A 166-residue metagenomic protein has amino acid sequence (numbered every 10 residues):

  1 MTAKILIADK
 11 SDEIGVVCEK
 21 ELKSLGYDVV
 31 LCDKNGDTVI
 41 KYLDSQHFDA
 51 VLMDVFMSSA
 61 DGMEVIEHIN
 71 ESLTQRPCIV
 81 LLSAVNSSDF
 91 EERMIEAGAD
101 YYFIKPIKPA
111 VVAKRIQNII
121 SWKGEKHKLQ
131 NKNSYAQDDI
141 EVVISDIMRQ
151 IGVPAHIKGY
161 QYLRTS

Functional and structural regions predicted by a protein language model:
T2-L22, V51: Conserved acidic segment of CheY-like receiver
C32-A50: Acidic, metal-coordinating helix/loop segments flanking the phosphotransfer/catalytic sites of two-component signaling
K34, I40-K41, M63-Q75: Short amphipathic alpha-helix used as the core "switch/output" element in two-component signaling
D54-V55, S83: Active-site residues of response regulator receiver
E64, N86-Y101, K114: Alpha4 helix (beta4-alpha4-beta5 surface) of REC/receiver domains from two-component response regulators
E67, R76-N86: A short, hydrophobic beta-strand element within the central beta-sheet of small alpha/beta folds
K105: A Lys-centered signature of the CheY-like receiver
V111-K126, Q130: Receiver (REC) domain switch/output surface
